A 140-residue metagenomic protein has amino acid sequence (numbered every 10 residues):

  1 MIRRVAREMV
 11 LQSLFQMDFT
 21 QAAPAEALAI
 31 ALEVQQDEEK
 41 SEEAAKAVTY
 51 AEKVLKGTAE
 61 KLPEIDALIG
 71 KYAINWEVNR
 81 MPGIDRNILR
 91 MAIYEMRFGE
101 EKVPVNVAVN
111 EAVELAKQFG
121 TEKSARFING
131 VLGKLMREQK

Functional and structural regions predicted by a protein language model:
M1-A125, N129-K140: N-terminal interaction/assembly modules
